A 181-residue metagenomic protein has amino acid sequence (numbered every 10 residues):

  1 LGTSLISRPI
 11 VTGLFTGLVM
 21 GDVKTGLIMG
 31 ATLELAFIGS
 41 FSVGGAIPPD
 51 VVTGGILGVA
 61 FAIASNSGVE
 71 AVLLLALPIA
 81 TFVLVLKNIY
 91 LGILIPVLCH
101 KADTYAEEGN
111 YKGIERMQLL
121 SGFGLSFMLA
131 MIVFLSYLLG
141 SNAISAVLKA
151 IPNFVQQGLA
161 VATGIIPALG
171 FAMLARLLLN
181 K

Functional and structural regions predicted by a protein language model:
L1-T53: Hydrophobic transmembrane alpha-helices
T3-R8, T25, L125-L129, Q156-A168: Helical membrane-embedded segments and adjacent short helical loop/helix-boundary regions of multi-pass membrane
T16-L27, F61-P78, A146-A150: Helix-coil boundary and interhelical linker segments in multi-pass alpha-helical membrane proteins
G17-V19, G39-S40, F61-S65, A172-N180: Hydrophobic alpha-helical transmembrane segments
M29-L33, G55, L75-A76, K181: Central hydrophobic cores of alpha-helical transmembrane segments in multi-pass integral membrane proteins
F37-P78: Long, highly hydrophobic alpha-helical transmembrane signal-anchor segments
L73-V155, P167: Helix-loop-helix junctions within the multi-pass membrane cores of secondary transporters/permeases
A150-K181: Alpha-helical transmembrane segments and their immediate juxtamembrane interface regions
